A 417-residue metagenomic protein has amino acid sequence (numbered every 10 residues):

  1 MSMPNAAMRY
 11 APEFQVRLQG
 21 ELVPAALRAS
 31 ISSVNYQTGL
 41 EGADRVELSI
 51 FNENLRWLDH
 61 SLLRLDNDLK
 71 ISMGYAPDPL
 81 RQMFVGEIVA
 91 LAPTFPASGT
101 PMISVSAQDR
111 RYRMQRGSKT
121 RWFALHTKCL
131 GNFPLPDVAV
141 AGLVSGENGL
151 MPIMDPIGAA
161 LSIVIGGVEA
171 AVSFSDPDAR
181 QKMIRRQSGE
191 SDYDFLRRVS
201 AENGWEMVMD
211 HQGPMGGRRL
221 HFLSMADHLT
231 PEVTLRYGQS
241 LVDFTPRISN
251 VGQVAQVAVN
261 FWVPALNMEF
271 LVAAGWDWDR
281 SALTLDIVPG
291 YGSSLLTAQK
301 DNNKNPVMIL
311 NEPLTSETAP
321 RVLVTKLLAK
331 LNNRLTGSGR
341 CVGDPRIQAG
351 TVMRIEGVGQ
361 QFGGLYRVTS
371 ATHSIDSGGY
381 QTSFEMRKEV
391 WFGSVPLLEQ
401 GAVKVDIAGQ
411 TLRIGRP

Functional and structural regions predicted by a protein language model:
M1-M114: Assembly/oligomerization scaffold segments
L18, I50-N52, M73, A107-R111 (+5 more regions): Flexible glycine-/small-residue-rich
P24, T38, Q82, A97-M102 (+3 more regions): Extracytoplasmic assembly/pore-lining segments of large envelope/extracellular complexes
S33, R81-V85, S104, T120 (+5 more regions): Well-ordered beta-strand positions in beta-sheet-rich domains
N35-L62, S240-P417: An acidic/polar, Gly/Ser/Thr-rich interaction patch typically located in mid-to-C-terminal regions of proteins
N52, K70-I71, P93, V144 (+4 more regions): A structural signal for the main folded, soluble domain(s) of proteins
A92-D109, G216, S374-R387: Short, solvent-exposed secondary-structure boundary/capping segments
M102-G238: Charged- and aromatic-enriched interaction segments used to assemble and dock large macromolecular complexes
